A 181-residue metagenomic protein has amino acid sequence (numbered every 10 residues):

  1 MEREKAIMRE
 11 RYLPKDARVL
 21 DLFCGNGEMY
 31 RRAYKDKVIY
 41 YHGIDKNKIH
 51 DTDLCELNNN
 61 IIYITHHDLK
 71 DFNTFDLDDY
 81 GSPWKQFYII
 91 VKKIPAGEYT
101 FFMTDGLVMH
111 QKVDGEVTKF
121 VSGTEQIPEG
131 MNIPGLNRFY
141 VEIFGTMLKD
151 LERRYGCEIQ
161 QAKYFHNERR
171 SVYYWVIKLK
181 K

Functional and structural regions predicted by a protein language model:
M1-K37, K46-K48, S171-W175: S-adenosyl-L-methionine
E28-M29, T74, D79-W84, L107-H110: Short acidic, S/G/P-rich loop/turn micro-motifs used as interaction or catalytic elements
V38, A96-Y99: A short helix->loop->beta-strand "cap" motif at the edges of active sites that frequently abuts
H42: Conserved beta-strand positions in the Rossmann-like core of class I SAM-dependent methyltransferases
K46-T74: S-adenosyl-L-methionine
G81-I94: A short, conserved alpha-helix within the catalytic core of class I
E98-G115: Conserved beta-strand signature within the Rossmann-like core of class I S-adenosyl-L-methionine
V117-V176: A conserved mid-domain beta-alpha-beta active-site/ligand-binding segment of alpha/beta enzyme cores
